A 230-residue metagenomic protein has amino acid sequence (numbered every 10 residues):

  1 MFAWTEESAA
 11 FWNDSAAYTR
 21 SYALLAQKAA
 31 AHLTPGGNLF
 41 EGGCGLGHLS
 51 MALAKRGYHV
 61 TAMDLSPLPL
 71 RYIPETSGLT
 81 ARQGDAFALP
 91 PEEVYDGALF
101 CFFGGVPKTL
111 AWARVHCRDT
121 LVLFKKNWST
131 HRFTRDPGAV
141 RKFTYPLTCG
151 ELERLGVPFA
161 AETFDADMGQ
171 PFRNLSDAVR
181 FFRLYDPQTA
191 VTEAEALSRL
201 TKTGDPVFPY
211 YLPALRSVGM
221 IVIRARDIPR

Functional and structural regions predicted by a protein language model:
M1-T34: Conserved class I S-adenosyl-L-methionine
G36-G45: Conserved class I S-adenosyl-L-methionine
L46-A88: Class I SAM-dependent methyltransferase SAM/SAH-binding core
A52, K108-H116: A short acidic, amphipathic alpha-helical/loop segment
D96-A111: A short SAM/SAH-binding and catalytic strip from SAM-dependent methyltransferases
R118-H131: Conserved beta-strand signature within the Rossmann-like core of class I S-adenosyl-L-methionine
R141-G156, A160-E162: Short alpha-helix
E162-R230: Conserved Class I S-adenosyl-L-methionine
